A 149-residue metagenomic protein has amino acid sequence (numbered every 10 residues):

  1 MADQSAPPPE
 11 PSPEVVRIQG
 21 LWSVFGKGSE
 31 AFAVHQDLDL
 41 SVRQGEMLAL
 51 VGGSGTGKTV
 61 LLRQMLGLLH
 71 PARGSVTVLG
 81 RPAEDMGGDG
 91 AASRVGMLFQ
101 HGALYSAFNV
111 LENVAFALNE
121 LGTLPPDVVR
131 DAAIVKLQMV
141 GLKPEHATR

Functional and structural regions predicted by a protein language model:
M1-V24: ABC-family P-loop ATPase nucleotide-binding domain
V51-G53: The feature captures the beta-strand-to-loop junction immediately N-terminal to the Walker
L66: Helix-to-loop junction immediately C-terminal to a conserved catalytic motif
S75-T77, R81: ATP-binding/catalytic-site motifs of ATP-hydrolyzing domains
P82-G96, E120, P126-D127: ABC ATPase NBD coupling module
F108-F116: Short coil-to-helix segment of the ABC ATPase nucleotide-binding domain corresponding to the Q-loop/switch region
P126-E145: Conserved ABC ATPase "signature" region
